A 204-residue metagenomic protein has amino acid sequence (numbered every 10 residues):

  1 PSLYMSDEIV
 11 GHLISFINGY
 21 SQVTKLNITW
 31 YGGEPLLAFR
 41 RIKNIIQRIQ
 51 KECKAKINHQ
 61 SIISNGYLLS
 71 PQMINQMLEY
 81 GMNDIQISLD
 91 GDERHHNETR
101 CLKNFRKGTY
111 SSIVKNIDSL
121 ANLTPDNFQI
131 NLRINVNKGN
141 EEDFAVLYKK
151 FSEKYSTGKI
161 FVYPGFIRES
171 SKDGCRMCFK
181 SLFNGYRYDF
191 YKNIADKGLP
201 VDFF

Functional and structural regions predicted by a protein language model:
S2-S15, P35-H95, L102-K115, S119 (+2 more regions): Canonical radical SAM enzyme core domain
E8, H12-Y31: Short Fe-S-cluster ligation motifs
T24-L26, N83, I160: Short acidic/polar active-site loop segments enriched in Thr and Asp
T24-N27, K54-N58, L78, L123-N131: Short, surface-exposed connector motifs at secondary-structure boundaries
I28-W30, I62, I87, L132 (+1 more regions): Buried hydrophobic side chains on well-structured beta-strands
E98-V114, D118-F204: Radical SAM enzyme [4Fe-4S]-AdoMet core and its adjacent flexible, acidic and glycine-rich loops/tails across
